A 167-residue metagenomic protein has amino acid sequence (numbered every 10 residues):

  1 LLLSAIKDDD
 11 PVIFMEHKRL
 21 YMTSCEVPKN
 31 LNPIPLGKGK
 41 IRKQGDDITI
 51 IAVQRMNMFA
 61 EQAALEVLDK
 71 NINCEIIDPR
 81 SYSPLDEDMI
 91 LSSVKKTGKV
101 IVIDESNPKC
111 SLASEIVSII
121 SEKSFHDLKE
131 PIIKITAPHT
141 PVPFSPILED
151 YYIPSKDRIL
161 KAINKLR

Functional and structural regions predicted by a protein language model:
L1-D10: Internal gly/pro-rich beta-alpha loop/helix module that stabilizes soluble enzyme cofactors or their anionic handles
D10-P11, P131: A generic secondary-structure signal marking the coil-to-beta-strand transition
K18-R167: Thiamine diphosphate
